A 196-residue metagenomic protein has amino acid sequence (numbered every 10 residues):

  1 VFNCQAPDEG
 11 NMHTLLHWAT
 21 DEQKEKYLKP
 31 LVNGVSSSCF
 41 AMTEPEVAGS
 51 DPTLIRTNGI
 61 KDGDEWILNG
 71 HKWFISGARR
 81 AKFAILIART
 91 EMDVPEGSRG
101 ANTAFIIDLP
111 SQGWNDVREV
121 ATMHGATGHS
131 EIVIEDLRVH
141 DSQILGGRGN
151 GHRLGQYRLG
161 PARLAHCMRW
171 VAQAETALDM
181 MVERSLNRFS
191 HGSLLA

Functional and structural regions predicted by a protein language model:
V1-S37, S76-F83: Internal helix-loop-helix
T20, G70, F105, I134 (+1 more regions): Residue-level signal for inorganic ion chemistry
G34-T43, I87: A short, Trp-centered hydrophobic/proline-enriched beta-strand micro-motif
A48, W73-R79, M123, P161-A165: Glycine-rich phosphate/pyrophosphate-binding beta-alpha loops
S50-T53, D64, G77-K82, E96-G100 (+2 more regions): Short glycine/proline-enriched turns and hinge-like loops at secondary-structure junctions
T57-G59: A structural signal for short hydrophobic beta-strand segments in well-ordered beta-sheet cores
H71-N115: A short core secondary-structure module
W114-A196: Glycine-rich beta->alpha junctions and the first turn(s) of the following alpha-helix
